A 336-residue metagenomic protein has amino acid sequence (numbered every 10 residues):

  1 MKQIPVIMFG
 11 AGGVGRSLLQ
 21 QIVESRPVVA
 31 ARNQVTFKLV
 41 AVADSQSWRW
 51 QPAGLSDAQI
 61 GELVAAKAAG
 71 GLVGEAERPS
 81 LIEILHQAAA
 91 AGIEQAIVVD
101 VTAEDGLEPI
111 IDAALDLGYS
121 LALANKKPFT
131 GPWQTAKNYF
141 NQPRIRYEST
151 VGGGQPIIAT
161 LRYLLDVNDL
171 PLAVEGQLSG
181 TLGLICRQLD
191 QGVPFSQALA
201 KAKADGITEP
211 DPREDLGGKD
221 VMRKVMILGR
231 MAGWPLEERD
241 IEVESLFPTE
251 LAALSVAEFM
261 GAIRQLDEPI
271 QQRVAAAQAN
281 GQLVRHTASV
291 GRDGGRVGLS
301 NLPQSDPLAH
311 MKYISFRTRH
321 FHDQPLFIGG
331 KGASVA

Functional and structural regions predicted by a protein language model:
M1-L117: N-terminal glycine-/serine-/threonine-rich beta1-alpha1-beta2 phosphate-ribose binding loop of Rossmann-like
F9, G13, S17, F37 (+9 more regions): Conserved active-site and cofactor/substrate-binding residues in soluble primary-metabolism enzymes
V42, I97-D100, A122-A124, I145-S149 (+2 more regions): General beta-strand structural signal in soluble alpha/beta enzymes
E104-Y119, N125-L164: Rossmann-fold NAD(P)-binding glycine/threonine-rich loop
F140-T208, K219, M226-I227: Rossmann-like NAD(P)H-binding beta-loop-alpha module
A173-L178, G183-C186, K201, P212 (+1 more regions): Catalytic, metal-anchored helix/loop core of enzyme active sites in primary metabolism
Q188-L189, A198-D306: Substrate-binding/catalytic subdomain of NAD(P)-dependent oxidoreductase enzymes
